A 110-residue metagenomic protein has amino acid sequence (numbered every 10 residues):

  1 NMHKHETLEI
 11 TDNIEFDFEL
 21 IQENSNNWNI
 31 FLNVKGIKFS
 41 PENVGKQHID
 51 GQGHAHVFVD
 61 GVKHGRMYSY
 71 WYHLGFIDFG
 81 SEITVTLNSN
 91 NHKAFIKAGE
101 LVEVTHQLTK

Functional and structural regions predicted by a protein language model:
N1-E23: Short, compositionally biased P/S/T/A/G/V-rich stretches that sit at domain boundaries
Q22-G36: Contiguous beta-strand segments within globular domains
N33-Q47: Short amphipathic, basic-aromatic surface patches that mediate peripheral association with negatively charged
V57-G61: Short strand-turn-strand beta-turns centered on an Asx-Gly dipeptide
V62-S69: Short beta-strand segments within Ig-like beta-sandwich modules, predominantly Fibronectin type-III
L74-D78: Short, flexible loop/turn segments at beta-strand junctions in immunoglobulin-like and fibronectin type III
V85-L87: Hydrophobic/tyrosine-rich beta-strand signature of extracellular beta-sandwich/beta-rich modules, prominently
S89-K97: Short acidic/polar inter-strand loop motif in beta-rich domains
